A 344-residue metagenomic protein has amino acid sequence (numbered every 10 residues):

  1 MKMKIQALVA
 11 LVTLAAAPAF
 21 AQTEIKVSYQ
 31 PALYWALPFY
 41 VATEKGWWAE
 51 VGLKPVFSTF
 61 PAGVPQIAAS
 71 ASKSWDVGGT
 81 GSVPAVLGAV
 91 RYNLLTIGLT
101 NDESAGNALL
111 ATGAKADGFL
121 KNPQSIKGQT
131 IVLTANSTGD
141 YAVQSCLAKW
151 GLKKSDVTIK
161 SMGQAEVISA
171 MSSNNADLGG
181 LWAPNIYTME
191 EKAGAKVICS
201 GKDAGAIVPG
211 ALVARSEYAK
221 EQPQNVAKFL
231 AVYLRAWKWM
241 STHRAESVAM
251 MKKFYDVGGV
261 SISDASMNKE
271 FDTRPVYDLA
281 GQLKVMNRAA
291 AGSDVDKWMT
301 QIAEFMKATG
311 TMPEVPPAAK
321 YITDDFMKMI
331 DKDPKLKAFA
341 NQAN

Functional and structural regions predicted by a protein language model:
M1-L8: Bacterial N-terminal signal peptides that target proteins for export
L8-A16: Hydrophobic helical h-region of N-terminal Sec-dependent signal peptides in bacterial secretory/periplasmic proteins
A17-A21: Sec/Tat signal peptide C-region and signal peptidase I cleavage site
Q22-G163, A170, D177-A183, I198-S200 (+1 more regions): Short, glycine-/small- and polar/acidic-enriched structural segments that line small-molecule recognition paths
P61-V64, G79, L133, S137-T138 (+5 more regions): Soluble non-cytosolic domains of exported or imported proteins
E166-D264: Pocket-lining segment of extracytoplasmic ligand-binding domains
E221-P313: Secondary-structure end/capping motifs
D296-N344: Conserved C-terminal helix/tail region of periplasmic/extracytoplasmic solute-binding proteins
